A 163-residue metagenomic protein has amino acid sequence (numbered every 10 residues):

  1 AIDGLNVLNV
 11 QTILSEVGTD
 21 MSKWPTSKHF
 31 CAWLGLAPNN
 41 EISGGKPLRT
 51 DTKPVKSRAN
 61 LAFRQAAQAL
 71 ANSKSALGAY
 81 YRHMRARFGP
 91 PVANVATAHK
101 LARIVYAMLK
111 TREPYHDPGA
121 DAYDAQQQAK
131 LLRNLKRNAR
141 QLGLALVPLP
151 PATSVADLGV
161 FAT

Functional and structural regions predicted by a protein language model:
A1-V95, D117, D157: Phosphate-backbone recognition surface of nucleic-acid-processing proteins
G44-R49, Y81-T163: Low-complexity, acidic/Ser/Thr- and charged residue-rich accessory regions of DNA metabolism proteins
